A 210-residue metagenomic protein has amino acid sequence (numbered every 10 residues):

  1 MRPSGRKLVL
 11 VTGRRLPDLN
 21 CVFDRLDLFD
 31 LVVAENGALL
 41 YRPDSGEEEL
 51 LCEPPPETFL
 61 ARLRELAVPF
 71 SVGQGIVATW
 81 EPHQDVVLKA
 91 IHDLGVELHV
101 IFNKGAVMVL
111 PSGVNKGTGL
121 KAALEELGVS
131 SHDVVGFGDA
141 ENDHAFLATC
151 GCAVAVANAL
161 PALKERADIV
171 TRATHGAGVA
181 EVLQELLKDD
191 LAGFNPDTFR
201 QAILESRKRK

Functional and structural regions predicted by a protein language model:
M1-D24: Active-site neighborhood of HAD-like aspartate-dependent phosphohydrolases
R2-P3, R64, H92, A148 (+1 more regions): Anion (oxyanion) recognition and catalysis
G5-V9, L28-D30, E47, G75-I76 (+3 more regions): Short active-site oxyanion
V11, E35, I101-N103, F137 (+2 more regions): Generic beta-sheet signal
V11-R14, P82, S112, D139 (+1 more regions): Structured loop/turn residues at secondary-structure junctions
L16-E125, N195, F199-K210: HAD-like small-molecule phosphatases
G117-K210: Mg2+-dependent phosphoryl-transfer enzymes with acidic/Ser/Thr/Gly-rich catalytic loops
